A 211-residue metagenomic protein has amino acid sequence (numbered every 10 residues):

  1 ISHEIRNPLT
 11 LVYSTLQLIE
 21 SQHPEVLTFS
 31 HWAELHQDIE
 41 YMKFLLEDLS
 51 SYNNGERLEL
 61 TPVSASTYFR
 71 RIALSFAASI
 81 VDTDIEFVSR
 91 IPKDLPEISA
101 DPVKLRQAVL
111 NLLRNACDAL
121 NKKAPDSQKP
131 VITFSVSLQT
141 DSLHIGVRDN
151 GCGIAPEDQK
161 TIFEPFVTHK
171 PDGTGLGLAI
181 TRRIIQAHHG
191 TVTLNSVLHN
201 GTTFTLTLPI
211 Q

Functional and structural regions predicted by a protein language model:
F29-S79: Conserved DHp (HisKA) dimerization/phosphotransfer helix of two-component histidine kinases, i.e., the long coiled-coil
G55-L58, E97-A100, H169: Conserved micro-motifs of the catalytic ATP-binding
V81, E86-P96: Conserved catalytic submotifs in the C-terminal HATPase_c
C117-T140: ATP-lid-like helix-loop hinge signature
I154-F166: Short conserved segment of the HATPase_c
G177, T181: Short alpha-helical Gxxx[C/S/T] motif in the catalytic ATP-binding
I185-Q186: Detector for a conserved hydrophobic position within an alpha-helical segment of the HATPase_c
